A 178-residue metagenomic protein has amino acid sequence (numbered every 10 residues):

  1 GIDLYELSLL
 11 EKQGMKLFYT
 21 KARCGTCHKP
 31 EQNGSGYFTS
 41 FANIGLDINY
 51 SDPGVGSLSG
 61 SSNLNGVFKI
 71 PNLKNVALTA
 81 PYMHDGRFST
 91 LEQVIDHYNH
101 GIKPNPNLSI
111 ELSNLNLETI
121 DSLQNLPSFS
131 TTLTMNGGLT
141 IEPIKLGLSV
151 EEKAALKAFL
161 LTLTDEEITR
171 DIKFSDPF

Functional and structural regions predicted by a protein language model:
G1-F178: Periplasmic c-type cytochrome electron-transfer domains
